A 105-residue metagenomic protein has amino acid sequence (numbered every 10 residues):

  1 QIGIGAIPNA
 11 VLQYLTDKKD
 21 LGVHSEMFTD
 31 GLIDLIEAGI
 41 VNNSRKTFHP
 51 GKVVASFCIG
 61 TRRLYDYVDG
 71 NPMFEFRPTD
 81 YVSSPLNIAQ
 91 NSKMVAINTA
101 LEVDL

Functional and structural regions predicted by a protein language model:
Q1-L105: Conserved alpha/beta enzyme-core scaffold
